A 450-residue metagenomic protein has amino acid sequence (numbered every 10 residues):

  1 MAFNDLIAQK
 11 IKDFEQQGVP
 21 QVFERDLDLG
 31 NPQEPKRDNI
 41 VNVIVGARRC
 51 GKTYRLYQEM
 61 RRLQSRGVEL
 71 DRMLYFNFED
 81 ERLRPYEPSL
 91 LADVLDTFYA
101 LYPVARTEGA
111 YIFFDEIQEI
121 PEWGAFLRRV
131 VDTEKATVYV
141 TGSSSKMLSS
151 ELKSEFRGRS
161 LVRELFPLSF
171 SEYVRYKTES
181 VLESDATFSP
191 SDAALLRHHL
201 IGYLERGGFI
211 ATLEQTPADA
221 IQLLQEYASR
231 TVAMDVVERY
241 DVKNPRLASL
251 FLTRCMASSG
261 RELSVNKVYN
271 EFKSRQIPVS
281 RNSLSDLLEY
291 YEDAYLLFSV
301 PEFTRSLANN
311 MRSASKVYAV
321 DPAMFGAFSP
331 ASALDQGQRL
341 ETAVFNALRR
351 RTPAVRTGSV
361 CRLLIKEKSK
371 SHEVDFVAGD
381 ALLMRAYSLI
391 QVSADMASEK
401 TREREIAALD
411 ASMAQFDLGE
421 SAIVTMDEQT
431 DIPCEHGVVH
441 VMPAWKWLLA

Functional and structural regions predicted by a protein language model:
M1-Q21, R37-V45, Y54, Q58-V68 (+1 more regions): A cross-kingdom feature that marks ATP-driven nucleic-acid transaction machinery
A2-Q16, R175-A347, R351-P353, S359-K366: Interdomain hinge/linker elements that couple catalytic modules in large macromolecular machines
G51: Conserved glycine(s) of the Walker
S65-E81: Conserved catalytic segments around the Walker B and adjacent sensor/switch elements of P-loop NTPase domains
F76-T107: Short glycine-rich substrate-engagement loop in P-loop NTPases that contacts/grips substrate
V104-W123: Conserved P-loop NTPase "ATPase switch" module shared by AAA+ and STAND
T137-S143, E164: Structural recognition of the conserved hydrophobic beta-strand(s) that form the central parallel beta-sheet of P-loop
K146-V162, Y176-T178: Short regulatory helix/loop adjacent to the ATP-binding pocket of P-loop NTPases
